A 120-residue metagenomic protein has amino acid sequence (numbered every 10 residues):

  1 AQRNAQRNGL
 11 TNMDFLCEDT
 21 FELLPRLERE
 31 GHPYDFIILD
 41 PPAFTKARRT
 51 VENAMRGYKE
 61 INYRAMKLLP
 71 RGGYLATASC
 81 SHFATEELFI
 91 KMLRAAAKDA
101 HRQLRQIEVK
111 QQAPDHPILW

Functional and structural regions predicted by a protein language model:
A1-I38: S-adenosyl-L-methionine
N4, R29-G31, V51-A54, I90-L93: Short, glycine/charged-enriched secondary-structure capping and boundary segments
N8, R48-R56, C80-T85: Short, contiguous acidic/charged loop-to-helix segments that flank catalytic cores in large enzymes
R26-E28, A47-T50, L88, L119: Short, well-ordered secondary-structure micro-motifs
E28, K59-M66, R94: A structural alpha-helix within SAM-dependent methyltransferase catalytic domains
Y34-R64: Mobile active-site "lid"/loop adjacent to the S-adenosyl-L-methionine
F44, M66, Y74-T77: Anionic ligand-binding catalytic core segments
E60, R71-W120: C-terminal catalytic and target-recognition region of SAM-dependent MTase-like enzymes, primarily methyltransferases
